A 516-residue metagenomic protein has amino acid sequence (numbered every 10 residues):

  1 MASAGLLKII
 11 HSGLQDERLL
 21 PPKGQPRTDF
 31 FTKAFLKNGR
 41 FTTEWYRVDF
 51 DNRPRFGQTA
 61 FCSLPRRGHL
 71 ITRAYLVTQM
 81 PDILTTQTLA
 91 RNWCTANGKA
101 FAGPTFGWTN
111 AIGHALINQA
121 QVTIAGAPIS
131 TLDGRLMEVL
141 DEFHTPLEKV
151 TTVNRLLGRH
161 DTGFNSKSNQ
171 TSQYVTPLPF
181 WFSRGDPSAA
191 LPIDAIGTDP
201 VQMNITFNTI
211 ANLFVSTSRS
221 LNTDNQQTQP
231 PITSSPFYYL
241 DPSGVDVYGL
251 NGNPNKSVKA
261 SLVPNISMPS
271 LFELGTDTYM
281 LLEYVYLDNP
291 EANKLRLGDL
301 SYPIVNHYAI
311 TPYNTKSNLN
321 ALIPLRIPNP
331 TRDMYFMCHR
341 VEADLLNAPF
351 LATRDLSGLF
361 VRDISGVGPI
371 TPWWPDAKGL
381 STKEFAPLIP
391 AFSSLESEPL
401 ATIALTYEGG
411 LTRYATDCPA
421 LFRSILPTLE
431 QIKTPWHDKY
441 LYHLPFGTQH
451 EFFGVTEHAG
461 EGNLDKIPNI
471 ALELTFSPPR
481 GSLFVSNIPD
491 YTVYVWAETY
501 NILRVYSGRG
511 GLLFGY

Functional and structural regions predicted by a protein language model:
M1-Y516: Short, low-complexity Pro/Thr/Gly
